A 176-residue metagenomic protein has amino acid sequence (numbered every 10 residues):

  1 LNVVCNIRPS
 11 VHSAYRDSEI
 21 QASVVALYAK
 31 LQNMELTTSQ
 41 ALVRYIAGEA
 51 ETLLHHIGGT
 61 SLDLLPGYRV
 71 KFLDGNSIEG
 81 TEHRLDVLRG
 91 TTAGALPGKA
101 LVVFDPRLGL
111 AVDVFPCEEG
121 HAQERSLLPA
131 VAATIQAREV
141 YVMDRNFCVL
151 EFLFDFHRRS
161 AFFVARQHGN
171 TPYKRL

Functional and structural regions predicted by a protein language model:
L1-L176: Conserved, well-structured functional cores that handle cations and Mg-NTP chemistry
